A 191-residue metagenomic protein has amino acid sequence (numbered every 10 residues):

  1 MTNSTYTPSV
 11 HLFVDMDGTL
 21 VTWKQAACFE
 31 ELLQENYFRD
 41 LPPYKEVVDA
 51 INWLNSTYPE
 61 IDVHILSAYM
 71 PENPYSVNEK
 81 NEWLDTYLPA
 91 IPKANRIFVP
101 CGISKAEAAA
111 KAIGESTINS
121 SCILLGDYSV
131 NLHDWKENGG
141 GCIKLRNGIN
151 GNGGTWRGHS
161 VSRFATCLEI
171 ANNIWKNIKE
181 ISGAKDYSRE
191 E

Functional and structural regions predicted by a protein language model:
M1-K45, N52-W53: Active-site neighborhood of HAD-like aspartate-dependent phosphohydrolases
V21-K24, I61-V63, E72-S76, K105-E107 (+2 more regions): Short catalytic/ligand-binding loop motif for oxyanion handling, primarily in non-cytosolic enzymes, centered on
P42, V47-K80, L84: Substrate-recognition element of Asp-dependent hydrolases with the DxDx(T/V) motif
D62-H64, I97, I123, I143: A structural signal for isolated positions on well-ordered beta-strands in alpha/beta enzyme cores
S67-S120: Substrate-recognition "cap/lid" segment bordering the active-site pocket of phosphatases
E107-S116, S162-A184: Short amphipathic alpha-helix with an adjacent loop that forms part of the alpha/beta core around
N119-T166: Acidic, Mg2+-coordinating phosphoryl-transfer loop and its flanking beta/alpha structural elements, shared across
R189-E191: Non-Sec secretion/translocation targeting segments of pathogen effectors
